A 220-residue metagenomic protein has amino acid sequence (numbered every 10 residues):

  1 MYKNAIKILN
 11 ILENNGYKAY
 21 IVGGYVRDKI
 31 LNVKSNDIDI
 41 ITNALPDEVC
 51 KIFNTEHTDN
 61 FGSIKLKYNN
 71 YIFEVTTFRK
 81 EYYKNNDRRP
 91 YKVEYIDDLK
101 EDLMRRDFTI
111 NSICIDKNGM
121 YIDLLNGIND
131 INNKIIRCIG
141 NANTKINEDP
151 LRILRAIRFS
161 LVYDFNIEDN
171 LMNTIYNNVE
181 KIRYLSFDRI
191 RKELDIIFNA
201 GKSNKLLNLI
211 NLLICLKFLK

Functional and structural regions predicted by a protein language model:
M1-K220: Catalytic cores of the polymerase beta-like nucleotidyltransferase superfamily and closely associated nucleotide
